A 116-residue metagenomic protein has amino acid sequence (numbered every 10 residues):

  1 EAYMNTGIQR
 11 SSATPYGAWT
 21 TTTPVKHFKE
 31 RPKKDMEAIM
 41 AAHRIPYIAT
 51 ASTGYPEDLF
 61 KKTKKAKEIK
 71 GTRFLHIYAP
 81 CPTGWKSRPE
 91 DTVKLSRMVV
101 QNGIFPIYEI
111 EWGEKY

Functional and structural regions predicted by a protein language model:
E1-R73, P89-E90, K94: Thiamine diphosphate
L59-Y116: Glycine/aspartate-rich loop-and-adjacent alpha/beta segment that forms the canonical ThDP
